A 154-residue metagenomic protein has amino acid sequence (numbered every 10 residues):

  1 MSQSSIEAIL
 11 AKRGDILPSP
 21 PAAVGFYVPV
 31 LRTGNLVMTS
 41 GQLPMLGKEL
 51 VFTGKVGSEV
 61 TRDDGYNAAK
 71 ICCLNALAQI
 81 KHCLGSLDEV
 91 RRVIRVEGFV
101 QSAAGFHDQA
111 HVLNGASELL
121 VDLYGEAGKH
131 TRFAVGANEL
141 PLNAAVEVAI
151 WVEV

Functional and structural regions predicted by a protein language model:
M1-V154: Short, polar/acidic, helix-capping and beta-turn segments at strand->helix junctions that line the mouths
